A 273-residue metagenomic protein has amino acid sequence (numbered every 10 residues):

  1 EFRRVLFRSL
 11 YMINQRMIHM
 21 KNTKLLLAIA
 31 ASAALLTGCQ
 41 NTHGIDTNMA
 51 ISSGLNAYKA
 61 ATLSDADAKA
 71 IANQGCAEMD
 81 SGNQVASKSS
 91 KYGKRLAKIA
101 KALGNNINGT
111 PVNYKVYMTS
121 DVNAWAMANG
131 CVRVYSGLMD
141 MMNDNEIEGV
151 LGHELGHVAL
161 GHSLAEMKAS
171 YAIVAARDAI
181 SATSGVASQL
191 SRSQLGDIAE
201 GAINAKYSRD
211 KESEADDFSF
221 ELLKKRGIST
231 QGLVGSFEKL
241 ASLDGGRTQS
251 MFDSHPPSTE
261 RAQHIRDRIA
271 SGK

Functional and structural regions predicted by a protein language model:
E1-L6: Short, small-residue-biased leader/transition segments that mark boundaries at the very start of proteins
F7-K21: N-terminal secretory signal peptides that target proteins for export/translocation
K21-L27, T37-K273: A Zn2+-metalloprotease active-site environment signal
